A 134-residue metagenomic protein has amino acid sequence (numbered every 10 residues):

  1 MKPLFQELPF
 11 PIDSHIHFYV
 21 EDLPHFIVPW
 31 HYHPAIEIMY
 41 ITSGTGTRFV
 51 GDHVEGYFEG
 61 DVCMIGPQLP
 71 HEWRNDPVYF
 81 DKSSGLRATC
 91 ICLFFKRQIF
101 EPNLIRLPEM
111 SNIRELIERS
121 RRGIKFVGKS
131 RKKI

Functional and structural regions predicted by a protein language model:
M1-C63, L69: Generic protein-terminus/edge-of-domain signal
P3-F10, P67-I134: A hydrophobic/aromatic-rich effector-binding and dimerization subdomain of bacterial HTH-type transcriptional regulators
